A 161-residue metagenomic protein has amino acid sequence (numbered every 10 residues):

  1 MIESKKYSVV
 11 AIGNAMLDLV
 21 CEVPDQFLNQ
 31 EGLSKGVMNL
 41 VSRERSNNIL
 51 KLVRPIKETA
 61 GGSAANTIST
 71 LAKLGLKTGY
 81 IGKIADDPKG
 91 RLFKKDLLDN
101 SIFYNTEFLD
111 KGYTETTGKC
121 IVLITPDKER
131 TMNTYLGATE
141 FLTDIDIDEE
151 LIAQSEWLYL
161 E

Functional and structural regions predicted by a protein language model:
M1, R91-D99, E149-Q154: Replace "anionic and nucleotidyl ligands
I2-I81: Glycine-rich phosphate/adenosyl-contacting loop at the front of the ribokinase-like
Y7, T117-K119: Change "...and in nucleic-acid phosphodiester-cleaving endonucleases..." to "...and in nucleic-acid processing enzymes
I12-N14, K83-D86, I124-P126, Y135: Cofactor-binding loop segments of dinucleotide-utilizing enzymes, especially the Rossmann-like FAD- and NAD(P)+-binding
T59-N66, K89, Y113-T116, T139-D144: Short secondary-structure boundary/capping elements
D96-T114: A glycine-rich helix N-cap at a beta->alpha junction
N105-K111, C120-E161: Conserved phosphate-binding/catalytic loop of the ribokinase/pfkB sugar-kinase fold
